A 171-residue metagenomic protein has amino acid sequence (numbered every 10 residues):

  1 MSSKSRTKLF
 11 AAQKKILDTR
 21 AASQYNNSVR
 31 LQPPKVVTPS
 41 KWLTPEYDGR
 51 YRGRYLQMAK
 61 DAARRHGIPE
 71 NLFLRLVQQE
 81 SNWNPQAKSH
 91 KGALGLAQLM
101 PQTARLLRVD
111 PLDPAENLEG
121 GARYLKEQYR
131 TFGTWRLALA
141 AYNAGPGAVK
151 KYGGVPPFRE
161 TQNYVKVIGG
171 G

Functional and structural regions predicted by a protein language model:
M1-R75, G171: Cell-wall glycan-active module
P45-L56, R65-H66, E70, S89-A93 (+4 more regions): Solvent-exposed, acidic/flexible segments
M58-K60, R64-N84, L118-R123, A138-G145 (+1 more regions): Short, functionally critical alpha-helical segments immediately adjacent to catalytic or ligand/cofactor-binding
Q79, Q128, G171: Mid-sequence acidic-hydrophobic segments that form the walls of catalytic/ligand-binding cavities or oligomerization
Q86-V109, N117-L125, A140, P146-G147 (+1 more regions): Substrate-binding/active-site groove segments that recognize and process beta-1,4-linked N-acetyl-hexosamine
L125-Q128, F132, V149: Hydrophobic recognition helices of helix-based DNA-binding modules
Y152-G153: LysM (lysin motif) carbohydrate-binding repeats in extracellular/periplasmic proteins that recognize
